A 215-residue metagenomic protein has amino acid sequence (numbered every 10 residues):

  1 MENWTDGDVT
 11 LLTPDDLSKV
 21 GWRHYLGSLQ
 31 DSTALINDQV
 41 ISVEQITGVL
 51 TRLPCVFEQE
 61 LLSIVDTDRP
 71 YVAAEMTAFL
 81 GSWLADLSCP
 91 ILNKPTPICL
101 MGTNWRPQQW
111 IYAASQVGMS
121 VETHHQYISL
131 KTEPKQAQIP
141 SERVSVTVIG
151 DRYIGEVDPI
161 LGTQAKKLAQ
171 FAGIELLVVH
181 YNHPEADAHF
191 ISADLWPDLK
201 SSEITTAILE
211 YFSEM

Functional and structural regions predicted by a protein language model:
M1-W4, L12-E122, K131: Conserved N-proximal alpha/beta basic substrate-recognition cap immediately N-terminal to, or forming the N-lobe
D6, N37, V148-R152, H183-A186: Short acidic-glycine loop/turn motifs at beta-strand connectors
D16-S18, I98, I128, H183 (+1 more regions): Residue-level detector of flexible, active-site-proximal loop/helix-junction positions within diverse enzyme catalytic
Y25-D31, P140-E142, E175-L176: A short, compositionally biased
T123, A137-E156: Catalytic core of tubulin tyrosine ligase-like
T132-Q136: Short, hydrophobic/aromatic-rich segments at coil-to-beta transitions
V157-M215: ATP-dependent carboxylate activation and anion-phosphoryl transfer catalytic cores that bind Mg-ATP to form
